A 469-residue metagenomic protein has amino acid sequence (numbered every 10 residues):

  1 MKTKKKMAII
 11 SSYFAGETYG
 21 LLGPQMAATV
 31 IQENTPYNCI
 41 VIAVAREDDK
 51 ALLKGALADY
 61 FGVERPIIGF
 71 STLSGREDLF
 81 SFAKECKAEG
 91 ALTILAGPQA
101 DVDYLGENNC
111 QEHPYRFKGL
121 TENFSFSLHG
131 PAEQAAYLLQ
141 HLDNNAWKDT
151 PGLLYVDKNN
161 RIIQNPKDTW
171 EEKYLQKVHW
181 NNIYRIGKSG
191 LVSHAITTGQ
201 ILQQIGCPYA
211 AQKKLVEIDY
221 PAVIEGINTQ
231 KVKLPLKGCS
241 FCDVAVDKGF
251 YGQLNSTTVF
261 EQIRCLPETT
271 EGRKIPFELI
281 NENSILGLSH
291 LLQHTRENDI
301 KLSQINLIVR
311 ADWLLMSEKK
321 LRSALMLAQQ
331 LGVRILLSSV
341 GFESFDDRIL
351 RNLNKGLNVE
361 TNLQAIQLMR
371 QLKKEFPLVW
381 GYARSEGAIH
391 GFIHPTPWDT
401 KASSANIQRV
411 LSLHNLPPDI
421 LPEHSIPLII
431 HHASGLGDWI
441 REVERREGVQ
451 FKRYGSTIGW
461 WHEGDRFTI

Functional and structural regions predicted by a protein language model:
K5-A15: Nucleotide-activated donor-dependent transferases that construct or modify glycoconjugates
F14-L22, T72-E77: A short, glycine/small-residue-rich beta-strand->loop->alpha-helix junction that serves as a flexible
Y19-M26, T258: Conserved alpha-helical elements of sugar-nucleotide-dependent glycosyltransferases
M26-C39: Short helix-loop-beta junction
I40-T169, D419-E423: Glycine-rich beta-alpha loop elements in corrinoid/cobalamin-binding modules across cobalamin-dependent enzymes
I67-I68, T93-I94, K274-L279, N306 (+2 more regions): Conserved C-terminal portion of the radical SAM core fold that forms the substrate/S-adenosylmethionine-binding
A100-L105, A211, G238-F241, D347-L353 (+2 more regions): Flexible glycine/acidic-rich beta-alpha junction loops that bind and position SAM and/or redox cofactors in anaerobic
L175-W380: Radical SAM [4Fe-4S] cluster-binding motif and immediate context
